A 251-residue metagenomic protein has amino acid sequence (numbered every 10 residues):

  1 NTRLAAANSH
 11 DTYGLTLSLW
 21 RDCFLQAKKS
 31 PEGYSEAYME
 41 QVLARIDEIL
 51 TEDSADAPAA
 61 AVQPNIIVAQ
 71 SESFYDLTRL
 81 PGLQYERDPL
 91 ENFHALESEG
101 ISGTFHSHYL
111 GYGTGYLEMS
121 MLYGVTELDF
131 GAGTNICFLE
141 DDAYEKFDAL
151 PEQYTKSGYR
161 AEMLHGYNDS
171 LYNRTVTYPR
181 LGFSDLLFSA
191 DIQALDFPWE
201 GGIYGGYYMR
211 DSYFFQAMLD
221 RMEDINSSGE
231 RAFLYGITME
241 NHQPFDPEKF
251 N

Functional and structural regions predicted by a protein language model:
N1-H10: Transmembrane and membrane-interface helices of multi-pass, inner-membrane envelope-modifying transferases
T2, G14, D148-A149: Serine-centered coil/turn micro-motif
T2-R3, L19, F214: General structural feature for long, well-ordered alpha-helical segments within catalytic domains of soluble enzymes
S9, L15-S18, Y144: Short, well-ordered coil↔helix boundary/capping segments
G14-A61: Helix-hairpin-helix/helix-loop-helix acidic hairpins
A44-Q63, Q70-S71, D76-N251: Solvent-exposed soluble domains appended to multi-pass membrane proteins
